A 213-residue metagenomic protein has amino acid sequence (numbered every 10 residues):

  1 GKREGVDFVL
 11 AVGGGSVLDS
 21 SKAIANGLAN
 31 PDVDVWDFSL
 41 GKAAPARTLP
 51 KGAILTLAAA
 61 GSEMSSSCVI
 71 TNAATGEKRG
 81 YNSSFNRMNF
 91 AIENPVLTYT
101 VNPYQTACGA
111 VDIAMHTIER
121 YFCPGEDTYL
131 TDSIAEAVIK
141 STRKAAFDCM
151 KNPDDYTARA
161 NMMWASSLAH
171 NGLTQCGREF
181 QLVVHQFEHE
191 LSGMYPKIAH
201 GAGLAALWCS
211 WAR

Functional and structural regions predicted by a protein language model:
G1-D34, D148-R159: N-terminal small/polar loop signature for handling phosphorylated ligands or for N-terminal nucleophile
L10, S20, A53-I54, E93 (+2 more regions): General beta-strand structural signal in soluble alpha/beta enzymes
S16-K22, G61-M64, F180, V184-H185: Short glycine/serine/threonine-rich phosphate/pyrophosphate-binding segments that cradle anionic phosphate groups
S21-A29, P45, C176, M194: Alpha-helix C-terminal capping segments
N30-L130: A glycine/threonine-rich phosphate-anchoring loop and its flanking beta-alpha core in nucleotide/phosphate-binding
R120, P124-R213: Active-site segments that bind and position negatively charged phosphate/pyrophosphate groups
